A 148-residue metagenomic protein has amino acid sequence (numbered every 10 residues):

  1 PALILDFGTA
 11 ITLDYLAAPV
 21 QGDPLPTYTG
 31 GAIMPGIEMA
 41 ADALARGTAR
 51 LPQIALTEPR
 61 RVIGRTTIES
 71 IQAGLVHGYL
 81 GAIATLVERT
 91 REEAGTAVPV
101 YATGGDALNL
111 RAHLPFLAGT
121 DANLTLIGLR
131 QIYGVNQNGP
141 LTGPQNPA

Functional and structural regions predicted by a protein language model:
P1, V20-D23: Nucleotide and nucleotide-moiety/phosphate-recognizing core
P1-A2, G8, Y28, E93 (+2 more regions): Hydrophobic/basic alpha-helical segments enriched in Actinobacteria
A2-L3, T29-D42, R46-L51: Small-residue (GG/TT-enriched) beta-loop-alpha framework at ligand/catalytic clefts
L5-A10, I37, T103-G105: A short acidic Gly-Thr/Ser loop motif
D6, M34, T120-L124: Active-site nucleophile and cofactor-binding loops and adjacent substrate-binding regions of central metabolic enzymes
A10-A17: Short beta-strand scaffold segments in enzyme catalytic cores
D23, A40-A148: ATP-binding/phosphotransfer module of carbohydrate and carboxylate kinases, centering on a glycine-rich
Y28-G31, A118-T120: Conserved beta-strand scaffold positions in the cores of enzyme catalytic domains, especially in NTP/NDP-utilizing
